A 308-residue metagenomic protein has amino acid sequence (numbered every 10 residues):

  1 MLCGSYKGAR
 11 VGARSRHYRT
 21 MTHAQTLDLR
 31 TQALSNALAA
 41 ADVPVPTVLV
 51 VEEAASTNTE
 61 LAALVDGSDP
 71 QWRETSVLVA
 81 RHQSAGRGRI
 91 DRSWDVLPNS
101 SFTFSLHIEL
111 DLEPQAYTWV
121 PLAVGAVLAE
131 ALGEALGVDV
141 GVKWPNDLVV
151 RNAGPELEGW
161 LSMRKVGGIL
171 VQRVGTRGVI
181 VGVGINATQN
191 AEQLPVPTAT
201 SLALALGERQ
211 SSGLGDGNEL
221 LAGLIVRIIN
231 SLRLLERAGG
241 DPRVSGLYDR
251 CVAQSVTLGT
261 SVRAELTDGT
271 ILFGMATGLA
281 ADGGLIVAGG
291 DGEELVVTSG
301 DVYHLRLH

Functional and structural regions predicted by a protein language model:
M1, G12-A13, V142: A subset of signal/propeptide-processing and intrinsically disordered low-complexity segments in secreted/extracellular
L2-C3, A191: Functionally engaged cysteine thiol sites
C3-K7, R14-A135, G154-W160, L307-H308: N-terminal lobe of the biotin/lipoate ligase/transferase fold
R14-L27, D111-V140, V150-H308: Long, positively charged amphipathic alpha-helical accessory segments at protein N-termini or as interdomain linkers
E52, V142-W144: Short loop/edge segments at beta-strand edges and connector loops that shape dinucleotide/nucleotide cofactor-binding
